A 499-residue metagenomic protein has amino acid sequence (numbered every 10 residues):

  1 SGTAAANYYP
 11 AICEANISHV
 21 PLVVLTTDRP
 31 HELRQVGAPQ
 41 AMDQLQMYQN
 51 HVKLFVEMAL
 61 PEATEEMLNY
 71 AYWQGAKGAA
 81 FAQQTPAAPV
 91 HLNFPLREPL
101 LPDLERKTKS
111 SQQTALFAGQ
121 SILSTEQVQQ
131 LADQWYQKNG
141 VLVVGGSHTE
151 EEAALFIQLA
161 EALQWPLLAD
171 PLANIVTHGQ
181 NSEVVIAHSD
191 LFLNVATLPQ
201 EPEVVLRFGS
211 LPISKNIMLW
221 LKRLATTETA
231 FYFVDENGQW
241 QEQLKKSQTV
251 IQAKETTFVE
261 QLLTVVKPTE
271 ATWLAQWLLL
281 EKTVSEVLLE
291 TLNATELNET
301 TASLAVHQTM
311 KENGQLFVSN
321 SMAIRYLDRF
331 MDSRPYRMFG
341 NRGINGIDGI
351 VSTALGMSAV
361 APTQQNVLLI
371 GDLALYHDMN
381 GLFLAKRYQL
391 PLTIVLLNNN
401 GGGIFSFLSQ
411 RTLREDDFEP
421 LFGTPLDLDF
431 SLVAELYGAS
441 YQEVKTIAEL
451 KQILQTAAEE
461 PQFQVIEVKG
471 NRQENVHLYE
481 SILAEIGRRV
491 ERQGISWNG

Functional and structural regions predicted by a protein language model:
S1-E65, Y70-Y72, A76-N93, E98 (+4 more regions): Conserved thiamine diphosphate
I17-H19, K53-K109, T197-T226, A230 (+1 more regions): Structural signature of the thiamine diphosphate
L25, E32-L45, R329-G499: Thiamine diphosphate
T26-W73, D170-L280, E467: Glycine-rich, acidic loop regions that bind phosphate or pyrophosphate groups
A79-P86, Q127-V141, L159, P199 (+3 more regions): Glycine-rich phosphate/diphosphate-binding loops that line cofactor/substrate pockets in enzymes
G140, V204, Q315, Q365-V367: Structural motif
G145-Y232, W240, S333-T363, H377-M379 (+1 more regions): Glycine-rich, anion-gripping cofactor-binding loops and their flanking helix/strand elements in enzyme active sites
L278-T363: Active-site diphosphate/adenylate-binding microenvironment
